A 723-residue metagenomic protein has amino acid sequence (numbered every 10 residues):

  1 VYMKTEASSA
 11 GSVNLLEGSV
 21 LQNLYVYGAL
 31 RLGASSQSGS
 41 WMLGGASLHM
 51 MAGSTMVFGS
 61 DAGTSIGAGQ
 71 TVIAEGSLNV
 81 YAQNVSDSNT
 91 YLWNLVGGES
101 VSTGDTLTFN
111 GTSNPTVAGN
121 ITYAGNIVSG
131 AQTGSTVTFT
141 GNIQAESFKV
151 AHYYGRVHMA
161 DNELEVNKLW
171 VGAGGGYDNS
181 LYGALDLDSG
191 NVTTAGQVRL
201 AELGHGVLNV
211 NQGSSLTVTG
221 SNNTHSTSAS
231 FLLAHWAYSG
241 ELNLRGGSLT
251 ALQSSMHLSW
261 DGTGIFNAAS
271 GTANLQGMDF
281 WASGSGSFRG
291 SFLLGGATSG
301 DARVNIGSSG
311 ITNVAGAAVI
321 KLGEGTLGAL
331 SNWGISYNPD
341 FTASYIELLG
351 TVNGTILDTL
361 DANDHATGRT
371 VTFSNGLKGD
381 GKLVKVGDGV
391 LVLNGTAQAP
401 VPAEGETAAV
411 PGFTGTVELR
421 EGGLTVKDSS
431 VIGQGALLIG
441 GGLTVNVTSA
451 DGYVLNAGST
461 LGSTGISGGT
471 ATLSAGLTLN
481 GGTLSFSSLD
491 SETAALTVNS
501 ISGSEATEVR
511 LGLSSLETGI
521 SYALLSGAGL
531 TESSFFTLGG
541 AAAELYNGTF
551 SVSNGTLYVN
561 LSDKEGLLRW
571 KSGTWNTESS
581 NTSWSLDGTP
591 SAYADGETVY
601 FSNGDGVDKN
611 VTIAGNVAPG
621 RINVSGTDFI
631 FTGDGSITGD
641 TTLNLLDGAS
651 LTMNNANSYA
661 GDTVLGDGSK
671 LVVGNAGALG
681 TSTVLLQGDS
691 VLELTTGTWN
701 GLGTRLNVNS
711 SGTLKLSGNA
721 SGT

Functional and structural regions predicted by a protein language model:
V1-S9, Y25, Y81-S86, L92-W170 (+14 more regions): Extracellular repeat-rich scaffold modules on cell surfaces
V13, N23, L30-G59, T64-A68 (+22 more regions): Extracellular beta-helix/beta-solenoid repeat scaffolds
A34, G45-L48, G53-S54, S60-G63 (+14 more regions): Extracellular beta-strand/loop-rich repeat segments of large surface/secreted proteins
V57-I73, N79-N84, T90-V96, T108-N110 (+10 more regions): Extracellular, surface-exposed repeat/solenoid domains
L293-G296, G300-I335, T683-G701, R705-T713: N-terminal presequences and immediately downstream first alpha-helices
L327, G334-T342, G442, S449-A450 (+2 more regions): N-terminal extracellular ligand-recognition/capping segment immediately after the signal peptide
N332-G334, N363-D364, A397, L489-S491 (+10 more regions): Acidic glycine-/aspartate-rich tracts in secreted/extracellular proteins
S591-D605, L686: Glycine-rich repeat segments that build the extracellular carbohydrate-interaction surface of secreted and virion
